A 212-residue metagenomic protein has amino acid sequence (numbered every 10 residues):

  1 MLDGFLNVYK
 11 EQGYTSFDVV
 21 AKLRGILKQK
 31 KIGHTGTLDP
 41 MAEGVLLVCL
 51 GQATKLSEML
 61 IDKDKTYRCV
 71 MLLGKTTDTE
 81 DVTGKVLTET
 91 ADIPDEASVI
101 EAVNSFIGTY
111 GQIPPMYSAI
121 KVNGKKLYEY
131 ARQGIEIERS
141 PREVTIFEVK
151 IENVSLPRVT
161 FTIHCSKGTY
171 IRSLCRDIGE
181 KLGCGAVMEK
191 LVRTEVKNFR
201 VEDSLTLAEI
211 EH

Functional and structural regions predicted by a protein language model:
M1-H212: Catalytic/RNA-binding core of pseudouridine synthases
